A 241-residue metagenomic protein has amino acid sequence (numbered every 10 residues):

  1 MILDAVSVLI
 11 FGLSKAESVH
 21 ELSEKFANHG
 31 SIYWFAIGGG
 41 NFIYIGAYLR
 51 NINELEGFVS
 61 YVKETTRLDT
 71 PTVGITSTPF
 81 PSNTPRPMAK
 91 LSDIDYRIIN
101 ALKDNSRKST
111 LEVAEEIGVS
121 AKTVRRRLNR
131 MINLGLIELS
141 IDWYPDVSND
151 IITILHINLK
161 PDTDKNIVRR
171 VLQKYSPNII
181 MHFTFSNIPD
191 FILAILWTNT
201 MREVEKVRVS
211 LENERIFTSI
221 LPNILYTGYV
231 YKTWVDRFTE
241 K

Functional and structural regions predicted by a protein language model:
M1-K241: A compositional/biophysical signature of low hydrophobicity enriched in polar/charged and small residues
